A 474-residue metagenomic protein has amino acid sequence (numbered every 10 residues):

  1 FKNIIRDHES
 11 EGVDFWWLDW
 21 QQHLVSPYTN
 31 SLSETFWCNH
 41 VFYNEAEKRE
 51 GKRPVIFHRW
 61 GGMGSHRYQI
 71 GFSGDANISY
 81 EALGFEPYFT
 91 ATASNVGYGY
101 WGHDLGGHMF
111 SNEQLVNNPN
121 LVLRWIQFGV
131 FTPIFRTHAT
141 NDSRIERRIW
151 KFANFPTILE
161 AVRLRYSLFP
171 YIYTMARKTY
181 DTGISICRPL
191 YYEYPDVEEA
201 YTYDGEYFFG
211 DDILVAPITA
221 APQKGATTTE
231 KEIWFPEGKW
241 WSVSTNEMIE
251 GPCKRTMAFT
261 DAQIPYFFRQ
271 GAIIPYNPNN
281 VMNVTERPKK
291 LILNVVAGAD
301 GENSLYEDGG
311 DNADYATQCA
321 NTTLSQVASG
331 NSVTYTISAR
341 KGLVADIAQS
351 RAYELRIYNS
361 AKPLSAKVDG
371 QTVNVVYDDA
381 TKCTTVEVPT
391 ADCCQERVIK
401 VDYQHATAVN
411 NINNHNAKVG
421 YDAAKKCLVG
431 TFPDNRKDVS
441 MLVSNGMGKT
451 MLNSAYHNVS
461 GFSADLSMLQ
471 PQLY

Functional and structural regions predicted by a protein language model:
F1-Q263, F268-R269: Catalytic-domain carbohydrate-binding cleft regions of carbohydrate-active enzymes
I233-G238, Y358-P363, P433-V439: Short proline/glycine-enriched turn/loop motifs at strand-loop junctions of beta-rich domains
W240-S242, P363-D369, V439-K449: Change to "...patches in solvent-exposed regions of secreted, membrane-anchored, or virion-exposed structural
V243-D261, S365-V388, N453: Solvent-exposed beta-strand/loop surfaces of large extracellular or lumenal domains
F268-Q371, A380-T381, T390-R397, Y403-A406 (+1 more regions): Accessory, solvent-exposed terminal regions and/or long lumenal/extracellular loops of proteins
T384-V386, R397, S460-A464: Short strand-edge motifs at loop-to-beta-strand transitions and within beta-strands of extracellular beta-rich domains
T407-Y474: C-terminal outer-membrane/trafficking sorting elements
